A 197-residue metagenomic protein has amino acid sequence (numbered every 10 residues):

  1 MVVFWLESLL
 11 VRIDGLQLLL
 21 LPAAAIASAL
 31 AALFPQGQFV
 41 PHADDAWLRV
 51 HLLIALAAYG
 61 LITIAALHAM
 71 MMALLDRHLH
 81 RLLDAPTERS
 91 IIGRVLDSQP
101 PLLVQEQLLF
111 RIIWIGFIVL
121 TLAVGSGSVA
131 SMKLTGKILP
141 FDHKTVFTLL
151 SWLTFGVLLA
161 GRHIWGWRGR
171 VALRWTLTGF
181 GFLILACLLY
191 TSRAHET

Functional and structural regions predicted by a protein language model:
M1-F4, A57-M72, S151-L159: Hydrophobic cores of alpha-helical transmembrane segments in multi-pass inner/ER membrane proteins, independent
W5-L18, A32-H42: Transmembrane alpha-helix boundary signature
D14-A24, A172-L177: Cytoplasmic-side transmembrane-helix entry/capping segments in multi-pass membrane proteins
P22-L61: Long, highly hydrophobic alpha-helical transmembrane signal-anchor segments
H80-P101: Juxtamembrane inter-helical linkers in multi-pass membrane proteins
M132-S151: Short alpha-helical packing/oligomerization segments
H163-G181: Interfacial loop-to-transmembrane junctions
Y190-T197: Conserved small/polar residues in nucleotide/adenosyl-binding loops
